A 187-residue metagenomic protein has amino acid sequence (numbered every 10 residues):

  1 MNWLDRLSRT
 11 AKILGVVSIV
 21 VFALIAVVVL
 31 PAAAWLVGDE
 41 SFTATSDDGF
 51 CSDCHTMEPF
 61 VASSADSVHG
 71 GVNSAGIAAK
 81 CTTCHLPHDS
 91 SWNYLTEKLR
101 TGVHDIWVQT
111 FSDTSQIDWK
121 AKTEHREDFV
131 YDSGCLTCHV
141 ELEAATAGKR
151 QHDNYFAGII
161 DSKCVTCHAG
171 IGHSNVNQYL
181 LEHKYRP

Functional and structural regions predicted by a protein language model:
N2-P187: Short sequence/structural segments immediately N-terminal
